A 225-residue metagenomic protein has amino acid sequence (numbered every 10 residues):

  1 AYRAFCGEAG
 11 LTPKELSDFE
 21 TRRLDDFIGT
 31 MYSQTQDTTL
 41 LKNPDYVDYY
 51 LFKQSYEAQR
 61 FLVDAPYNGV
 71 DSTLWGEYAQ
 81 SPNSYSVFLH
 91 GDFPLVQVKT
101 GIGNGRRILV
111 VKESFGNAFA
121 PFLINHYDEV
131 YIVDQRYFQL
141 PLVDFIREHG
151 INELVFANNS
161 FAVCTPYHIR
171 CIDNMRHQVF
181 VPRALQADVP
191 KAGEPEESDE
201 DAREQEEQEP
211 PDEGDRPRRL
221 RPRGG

Functional and structural regions predicted by a protein language model:
A1-G225: Extracellular glycan-modifying ectodomains
